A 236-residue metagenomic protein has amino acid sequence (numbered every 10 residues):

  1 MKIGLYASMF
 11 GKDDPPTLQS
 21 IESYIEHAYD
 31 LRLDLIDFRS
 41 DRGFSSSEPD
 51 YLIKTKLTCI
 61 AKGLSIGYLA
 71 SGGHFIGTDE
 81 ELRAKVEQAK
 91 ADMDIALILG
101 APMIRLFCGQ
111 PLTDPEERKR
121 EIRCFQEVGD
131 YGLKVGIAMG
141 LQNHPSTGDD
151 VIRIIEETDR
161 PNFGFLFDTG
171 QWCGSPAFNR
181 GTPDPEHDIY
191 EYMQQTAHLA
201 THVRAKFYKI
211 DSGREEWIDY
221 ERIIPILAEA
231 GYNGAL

Functional and structural regions predicted by a protein language model:
M1-A101, L133: N-terminal pre-domain/capping segments
G11-D14, H74-E80, Q110-P115, C173-A177 (+1 more regions): A short acidic, helix-capping loop that chelates divalent metal ions and anchors anionic groups
P16-S23, S46-K54, E80-Q88, T113-C124 (+3 more regions): Alpha-helix N-cap and loop-to-helix initiation/capping positions
L18, L35-I36, L69, Q126-P225: Acidic/histidine-rich catalytic cores of soluble enzymes
S23-H27, D50-A61, A84-I98, R120-D130 (+5 more regions): Alpha-helical scaffolding segments of alpha/beta enzyme cores, especially the outer helices of TIM-barrel or partial
L35, M103, H202, G234-A235: Residues at the N-termini of beta-strands
L64, A101-P102, I137, A230-G234: A short helix->loop->beta-strand "cap" motif at the edges of active sites that frequently abuts
A96-E116, H144: Active-site groove signature of glycoside hydrolases
